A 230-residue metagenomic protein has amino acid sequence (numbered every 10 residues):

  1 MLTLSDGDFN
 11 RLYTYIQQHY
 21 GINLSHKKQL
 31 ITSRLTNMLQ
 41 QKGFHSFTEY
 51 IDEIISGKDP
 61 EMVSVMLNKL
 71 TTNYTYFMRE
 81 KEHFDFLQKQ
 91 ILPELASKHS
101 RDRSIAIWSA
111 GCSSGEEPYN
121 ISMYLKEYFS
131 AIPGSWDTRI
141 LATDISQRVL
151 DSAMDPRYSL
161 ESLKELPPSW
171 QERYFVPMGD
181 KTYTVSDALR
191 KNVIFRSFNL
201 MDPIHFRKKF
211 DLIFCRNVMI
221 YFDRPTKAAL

Functional and structural regions predicted by a protein language model:
M1-W108: Conserved AdoMet
N73, F77, S114, P203 (+1 more regions): Short strand->helix junction
E82, E116, F222: Residue-level signal for the nucleotide or nucleotide-sugar donor/cofactor binding architecture
F86-A96, P118-F129: Short, well-ordered amphipathic alpha-helices
D102-I121, S135-L141: Conserved class I S-adenosyl-L-methionine
A110, A131-F214, V218-T226: Extended basic-aromatic, gly/pro-enriched interface segments that bind polyanionic ligands
A228-L230: A short glycine-rich, Lys/Arg-flanked "PGG" loop and its adjoining helix->strand segment in the class I
